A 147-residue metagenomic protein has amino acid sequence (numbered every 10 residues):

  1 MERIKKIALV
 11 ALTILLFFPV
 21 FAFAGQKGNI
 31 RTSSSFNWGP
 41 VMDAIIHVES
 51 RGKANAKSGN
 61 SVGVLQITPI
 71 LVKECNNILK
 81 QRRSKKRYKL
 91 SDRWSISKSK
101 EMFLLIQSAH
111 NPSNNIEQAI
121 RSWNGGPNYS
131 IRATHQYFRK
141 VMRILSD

Functional and structural regions predicted by a protein language model:
E2-V10: Bacterial N-terminal signal peptides that target proteins for export
V10-P19: Bacterial N-terminal signal peptides
V20-A24: Sec/Tat signal peptide C-region and signal peptidase I cleavage site
G25-D147: Catalytic glycan-binding domains that act on GlcNAc-containing polysaccharides
